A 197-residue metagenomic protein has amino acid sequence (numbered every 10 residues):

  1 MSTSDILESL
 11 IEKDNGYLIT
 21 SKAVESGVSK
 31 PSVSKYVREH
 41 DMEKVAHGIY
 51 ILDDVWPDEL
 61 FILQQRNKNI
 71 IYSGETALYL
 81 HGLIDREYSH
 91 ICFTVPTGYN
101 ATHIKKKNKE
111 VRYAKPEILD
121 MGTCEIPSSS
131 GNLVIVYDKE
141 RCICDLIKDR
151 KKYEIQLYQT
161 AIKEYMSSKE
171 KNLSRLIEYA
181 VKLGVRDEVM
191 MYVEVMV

Functional and structural regions predicted by a protein language model:
T3-L10: Short helix->loop/beta-hairpin flanking segments within DNA-binding domains
I6, G16-K22, I49-V197: Nucleic-acid-binding surface
E25: Short, surface-exposed ligand-recognition loops at beta-strand->loop->(often short) alpha-helix junctions that present
K35-H40: Basic amphipathic alpha-helical segments that dock to polyanions
D41-H47: A short, conserved structural fragment
